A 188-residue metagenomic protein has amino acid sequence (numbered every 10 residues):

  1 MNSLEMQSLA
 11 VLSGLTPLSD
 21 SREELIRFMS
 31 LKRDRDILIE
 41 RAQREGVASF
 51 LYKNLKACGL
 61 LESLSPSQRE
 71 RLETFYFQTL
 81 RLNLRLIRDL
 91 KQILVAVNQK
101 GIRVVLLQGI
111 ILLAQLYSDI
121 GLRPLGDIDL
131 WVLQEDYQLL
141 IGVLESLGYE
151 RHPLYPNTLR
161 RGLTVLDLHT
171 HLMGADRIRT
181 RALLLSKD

Functional and structural regions predicted by a protein language model:
M1-G126, V132-D188: Conserved NTP-donor binding/palm subdomain of two-metal-ion nucleotidyltransferases/polymerases, i.e., the charged
